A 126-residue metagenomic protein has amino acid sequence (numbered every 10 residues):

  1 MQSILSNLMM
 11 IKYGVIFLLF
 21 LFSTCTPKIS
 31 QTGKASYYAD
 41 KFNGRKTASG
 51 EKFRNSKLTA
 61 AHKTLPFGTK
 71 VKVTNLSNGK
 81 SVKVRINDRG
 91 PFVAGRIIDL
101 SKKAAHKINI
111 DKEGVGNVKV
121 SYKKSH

Functional and structural regions predicted by a protein language model:
Q2-Y13, C25-H126: Secreted/periplasmic proteins
L18-C25: Hydrophobic h-region of N-terminal signal peptides that target proteins for export in Gram-negative bacteria
